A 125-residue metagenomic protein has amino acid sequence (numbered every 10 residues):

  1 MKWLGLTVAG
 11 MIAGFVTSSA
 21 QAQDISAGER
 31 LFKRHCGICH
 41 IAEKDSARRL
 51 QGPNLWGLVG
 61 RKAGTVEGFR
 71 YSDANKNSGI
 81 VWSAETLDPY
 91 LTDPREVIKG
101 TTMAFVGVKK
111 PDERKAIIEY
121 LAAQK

Functional and structural regions predicted by a protein language model:
M1-V8: Bacterial N-terminal signal peptides that target proteins for export
A9-G10, A20: Cleavable N-terminal signal peptides
V16-D24: Sec/Tat signal peptide C-region and signal peptidase I cleavage site
Q23-R70, N75-V81, P89-T101, A123-K125: Periplasmic/extracellular electron-transfer cofactor-ligation site, primarily the c-type cytochrome heme-c attachment
V59, A84, G107: Pocket-edge structural micro-motifs
V106-P111, A116-Q124: Short, exposed beta-strand-loop hairpins at the edges of beta-sheets in extracellular/periplasmic proteins
